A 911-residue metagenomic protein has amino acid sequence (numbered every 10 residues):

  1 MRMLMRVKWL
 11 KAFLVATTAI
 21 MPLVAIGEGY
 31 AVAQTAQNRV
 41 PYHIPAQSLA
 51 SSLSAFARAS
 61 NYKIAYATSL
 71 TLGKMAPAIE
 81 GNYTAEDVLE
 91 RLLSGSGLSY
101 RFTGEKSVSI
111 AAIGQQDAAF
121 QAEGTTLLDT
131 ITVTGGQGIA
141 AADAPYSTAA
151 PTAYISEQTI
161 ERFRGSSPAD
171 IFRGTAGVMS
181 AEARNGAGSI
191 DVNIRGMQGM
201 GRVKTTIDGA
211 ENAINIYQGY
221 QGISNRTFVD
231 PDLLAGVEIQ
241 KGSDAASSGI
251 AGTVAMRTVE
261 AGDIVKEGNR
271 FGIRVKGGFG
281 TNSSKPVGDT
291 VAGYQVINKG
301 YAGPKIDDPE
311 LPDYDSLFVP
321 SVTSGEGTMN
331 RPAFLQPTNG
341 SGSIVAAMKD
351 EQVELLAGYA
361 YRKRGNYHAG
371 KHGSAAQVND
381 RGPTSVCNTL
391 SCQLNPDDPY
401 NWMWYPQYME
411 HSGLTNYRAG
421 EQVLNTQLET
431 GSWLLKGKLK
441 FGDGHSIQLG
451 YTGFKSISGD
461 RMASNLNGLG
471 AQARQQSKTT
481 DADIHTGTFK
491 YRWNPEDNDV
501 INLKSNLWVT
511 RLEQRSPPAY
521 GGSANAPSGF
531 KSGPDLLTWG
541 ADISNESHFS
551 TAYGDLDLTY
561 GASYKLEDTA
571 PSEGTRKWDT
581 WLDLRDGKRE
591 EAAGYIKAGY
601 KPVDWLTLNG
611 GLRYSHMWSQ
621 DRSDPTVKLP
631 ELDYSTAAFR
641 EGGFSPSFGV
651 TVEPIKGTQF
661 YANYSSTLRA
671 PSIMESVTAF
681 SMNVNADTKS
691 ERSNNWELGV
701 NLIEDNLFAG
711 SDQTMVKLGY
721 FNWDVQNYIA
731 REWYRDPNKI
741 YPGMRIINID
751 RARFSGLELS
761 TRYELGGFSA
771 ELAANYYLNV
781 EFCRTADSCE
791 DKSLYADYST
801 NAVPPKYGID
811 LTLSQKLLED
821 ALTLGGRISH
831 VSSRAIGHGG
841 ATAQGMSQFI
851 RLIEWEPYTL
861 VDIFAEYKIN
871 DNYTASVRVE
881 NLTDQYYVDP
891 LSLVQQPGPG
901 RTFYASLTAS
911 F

Functional and structural regions predicted by a protein language model:
L53, A59, I113-E161, A169 (+2 more regions): Short, acidic, small-residue-rich periplasmic hinge/interaction motif at the N-terminus of Gram-negative outer-membrane
V108-A111, A144, A169-I214, A235 (+1 more regions): Extracytoplasmic beta-strand/coil segments of soluble accessory domains associated with Gram-negative outer-membrane
T227-K276, S910: A beta-strand signature from Gram-negative outer-membrane beta-barrel systems, especially the internal plug domain
G288, Y294, N298-I457: Transmembrane beta-barrel wall of Gram-negative outer-membrane proteins
K440-F454, A482-K628, M715-K717, T761-E764 (+1 more regions): Face-selective signature of the C-terminal outer-membrane beta-barrel domain
K440-G442, D555-T559, S563-K565, L582-W723 (+2 more regions): Structural signature of Gram-negative outer-membrane beta-barrels, strongest in the C-terminal barrel of TonB-dependent
W493, N502-P518, E653-I655, Q659-S665 (+3 more regions): Membrane-embedded beta-barrel scaffold of Gram-negative outer-membrane proteins
V603-L608, H616-M617, F708-V725, P742-G840 (+1 more regions): Gram-negative outer-membrane beta-barrel transporters
